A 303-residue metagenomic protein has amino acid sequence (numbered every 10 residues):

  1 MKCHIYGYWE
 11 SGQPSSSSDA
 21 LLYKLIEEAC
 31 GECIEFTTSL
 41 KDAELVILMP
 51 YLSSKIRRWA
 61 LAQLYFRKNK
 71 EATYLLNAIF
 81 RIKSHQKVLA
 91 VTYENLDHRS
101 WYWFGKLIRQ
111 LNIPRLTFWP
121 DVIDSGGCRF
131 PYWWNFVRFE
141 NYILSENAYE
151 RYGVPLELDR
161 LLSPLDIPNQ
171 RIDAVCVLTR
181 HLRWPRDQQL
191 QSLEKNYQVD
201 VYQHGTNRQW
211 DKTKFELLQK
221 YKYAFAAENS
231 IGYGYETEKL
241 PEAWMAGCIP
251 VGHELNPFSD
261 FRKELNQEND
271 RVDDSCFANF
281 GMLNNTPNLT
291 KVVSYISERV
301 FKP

Functional and structural regions predicted by a protein language model:
M1-G281: Nucleotide-sugar donor-binding catalytic core of glycosyltransferases
N279, L283-K302: C-terminal "capping" alpha-helix adjacent to the active site of nucleotide-linked donor transferases in cell-envelope
